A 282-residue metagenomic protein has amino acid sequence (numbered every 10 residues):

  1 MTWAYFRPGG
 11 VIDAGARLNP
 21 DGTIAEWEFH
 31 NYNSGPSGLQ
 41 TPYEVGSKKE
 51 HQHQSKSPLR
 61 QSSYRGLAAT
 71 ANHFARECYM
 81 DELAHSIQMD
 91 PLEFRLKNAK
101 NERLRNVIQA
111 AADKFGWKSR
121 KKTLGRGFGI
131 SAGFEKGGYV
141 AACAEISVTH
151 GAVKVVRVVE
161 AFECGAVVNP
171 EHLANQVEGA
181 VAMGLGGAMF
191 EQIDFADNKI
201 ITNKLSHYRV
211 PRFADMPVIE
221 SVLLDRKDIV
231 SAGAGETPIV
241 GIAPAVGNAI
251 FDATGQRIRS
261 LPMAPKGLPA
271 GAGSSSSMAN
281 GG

Functional and structural regions predicted by a protein language model:
M1-G282: Cofactor-binding beta-sheet edge motifs in enzyme active sites
